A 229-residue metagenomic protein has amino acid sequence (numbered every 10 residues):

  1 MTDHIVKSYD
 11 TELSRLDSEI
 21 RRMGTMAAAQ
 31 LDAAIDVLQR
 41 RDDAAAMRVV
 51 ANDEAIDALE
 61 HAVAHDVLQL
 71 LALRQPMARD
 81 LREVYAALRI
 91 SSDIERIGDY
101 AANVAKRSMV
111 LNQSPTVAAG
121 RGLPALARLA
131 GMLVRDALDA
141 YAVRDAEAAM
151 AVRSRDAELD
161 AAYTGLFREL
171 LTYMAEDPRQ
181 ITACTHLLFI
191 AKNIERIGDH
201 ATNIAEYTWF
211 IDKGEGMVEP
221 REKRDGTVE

Functional and structural regions predicted by a protein language model:
M1-E229: Cytosolic, long alpha-helical scaffolding segments
